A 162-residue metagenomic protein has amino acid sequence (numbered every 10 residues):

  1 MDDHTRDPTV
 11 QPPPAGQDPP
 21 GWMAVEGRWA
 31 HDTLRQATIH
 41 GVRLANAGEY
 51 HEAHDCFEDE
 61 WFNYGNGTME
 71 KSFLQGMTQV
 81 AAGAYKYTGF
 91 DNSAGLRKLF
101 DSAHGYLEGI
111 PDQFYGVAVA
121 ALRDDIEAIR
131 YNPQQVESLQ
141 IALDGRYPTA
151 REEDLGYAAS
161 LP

Functional and structural regions predicted by a protein language model:
M1-P162: Acidic, polar-rich N-terminal leader regions of halophilic archaeal proteins
